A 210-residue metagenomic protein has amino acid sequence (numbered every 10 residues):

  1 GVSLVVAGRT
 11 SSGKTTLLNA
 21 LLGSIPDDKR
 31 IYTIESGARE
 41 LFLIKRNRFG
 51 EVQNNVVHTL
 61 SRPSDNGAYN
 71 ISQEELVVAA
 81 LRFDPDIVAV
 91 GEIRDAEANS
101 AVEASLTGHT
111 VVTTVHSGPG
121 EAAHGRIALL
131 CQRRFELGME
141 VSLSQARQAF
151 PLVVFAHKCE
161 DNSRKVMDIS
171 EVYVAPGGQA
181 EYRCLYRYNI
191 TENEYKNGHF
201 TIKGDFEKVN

Functional and structural regions predicted by a protein language model:
V2-T10, A20-R147, H157-K158: Switch/coupling sub-region of P-loop NTPases
K14: Conserved lysine of the Walker
L17: Hydrophobic positions on the alpha1 helix immediately C-terminal to the Walker A/P-loop
R147-N210: Conserved P-loop NTPase
